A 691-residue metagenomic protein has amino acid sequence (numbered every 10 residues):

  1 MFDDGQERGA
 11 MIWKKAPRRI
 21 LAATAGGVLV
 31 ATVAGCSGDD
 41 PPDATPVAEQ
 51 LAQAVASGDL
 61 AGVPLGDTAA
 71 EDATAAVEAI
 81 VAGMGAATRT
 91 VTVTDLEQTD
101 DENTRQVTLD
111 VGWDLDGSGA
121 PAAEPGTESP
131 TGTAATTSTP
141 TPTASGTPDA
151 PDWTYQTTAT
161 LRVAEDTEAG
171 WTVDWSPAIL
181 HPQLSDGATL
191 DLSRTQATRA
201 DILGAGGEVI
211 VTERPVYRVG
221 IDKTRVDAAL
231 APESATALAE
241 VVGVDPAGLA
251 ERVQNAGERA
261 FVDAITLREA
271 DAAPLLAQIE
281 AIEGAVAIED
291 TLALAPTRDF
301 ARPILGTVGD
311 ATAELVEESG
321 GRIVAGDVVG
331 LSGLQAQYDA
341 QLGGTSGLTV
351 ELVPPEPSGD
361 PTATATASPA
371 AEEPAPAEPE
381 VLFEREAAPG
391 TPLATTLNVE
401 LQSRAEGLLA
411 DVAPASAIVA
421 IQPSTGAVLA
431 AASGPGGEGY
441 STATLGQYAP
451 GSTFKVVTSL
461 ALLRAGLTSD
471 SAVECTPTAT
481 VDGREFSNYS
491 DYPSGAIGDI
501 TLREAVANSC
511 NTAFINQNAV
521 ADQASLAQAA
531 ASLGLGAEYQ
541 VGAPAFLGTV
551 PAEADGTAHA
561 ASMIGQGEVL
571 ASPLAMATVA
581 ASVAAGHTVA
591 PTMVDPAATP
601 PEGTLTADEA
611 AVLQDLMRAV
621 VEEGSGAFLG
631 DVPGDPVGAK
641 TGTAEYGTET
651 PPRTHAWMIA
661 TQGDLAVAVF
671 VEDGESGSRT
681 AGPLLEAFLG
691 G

Functional and structural regions predicted by a protein language model:
I12-G38: Secretory targeting and sorting signals
V30-L60, P121, T588: C-terminal region of N-terminal signal peptides and the immediate post-cleavage residues of exported proteins
S37, G58-D59, V91-R105, A260-I282 (+4 more regions): Conserved SxxK-family serine transpeptidase/carboxypeptidase catalytic domain of penicillin-binding proteins
D39-P46, L60-Q106, L115-G119: Short solvent-exposed beta->alpha transition segments
A120-G126, P130-G132, P142-L192: Short beta-strand edge/turn micro-motifs at domain boundaries
T172-S176, L180-P182, L190-I202, V211-V244 (+1 more regions): Small/polar-residue-rich segments within soluble enzyme cores
I179-Q196, V211-I221, A228, V253-A256 (+7 more regions): Short pre-catalytic segments that frame enzyme active sites
A371-E373, E380-V381, P414-Q447, A461-D673: Beta-lactam-recognizing serine transpeptidase/beta-lactamase-like catalytic domain environment
